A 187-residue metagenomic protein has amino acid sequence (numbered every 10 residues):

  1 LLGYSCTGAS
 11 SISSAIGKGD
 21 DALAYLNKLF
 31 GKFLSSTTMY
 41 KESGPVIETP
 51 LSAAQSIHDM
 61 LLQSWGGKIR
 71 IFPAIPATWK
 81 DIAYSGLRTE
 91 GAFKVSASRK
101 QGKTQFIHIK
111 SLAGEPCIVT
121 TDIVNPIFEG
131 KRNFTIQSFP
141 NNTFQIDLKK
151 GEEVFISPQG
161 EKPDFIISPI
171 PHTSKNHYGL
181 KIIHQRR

Functional and structural regions predicted by a protein language model:
L1-D21: Long, repeat-rich segments with strong aromatic
D20-R187: Non-catalytic C-terminal accessory modules of carbohydrate-active enzymes
